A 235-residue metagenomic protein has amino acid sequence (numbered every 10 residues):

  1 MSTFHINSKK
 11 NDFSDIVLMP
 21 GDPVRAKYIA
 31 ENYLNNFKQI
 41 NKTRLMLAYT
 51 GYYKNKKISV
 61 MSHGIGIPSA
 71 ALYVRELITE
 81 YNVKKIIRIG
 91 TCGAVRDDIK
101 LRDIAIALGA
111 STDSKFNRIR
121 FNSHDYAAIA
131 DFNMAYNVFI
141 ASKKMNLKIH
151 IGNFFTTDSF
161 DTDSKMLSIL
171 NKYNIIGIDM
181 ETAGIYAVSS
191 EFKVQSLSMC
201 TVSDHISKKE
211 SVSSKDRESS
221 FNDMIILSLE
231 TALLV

Functional and structural regions predicted by a protein language model:
M1-Y126, F132-N137: Metabolite-binding pocket within alpha/beta catalytic cores that recognizes anionic/polar moieties
P23, G93, A110, F155-S159 (+3 more regions): Glycine-rich beta-alpha junction loops
N36-K42, N146-N153, V235: Flexible, glycine/charged-enriched surface loops at secondary-structure junctions
H124-N174: Active-site rim beta-loop-alpha module in soluble metabolic enzymes
N137-M145, V188, L227-V235: Generic non-transmembrane alpha-helical segments
S164-S203: A C-terminal functional module that forms or caps the active site or interfaces directly with catalytic machinery
I206-V235: His/Asp/Glu-rich mid-to-C-terminal helical/loop segments that flank catalytic regions of hydrolases
